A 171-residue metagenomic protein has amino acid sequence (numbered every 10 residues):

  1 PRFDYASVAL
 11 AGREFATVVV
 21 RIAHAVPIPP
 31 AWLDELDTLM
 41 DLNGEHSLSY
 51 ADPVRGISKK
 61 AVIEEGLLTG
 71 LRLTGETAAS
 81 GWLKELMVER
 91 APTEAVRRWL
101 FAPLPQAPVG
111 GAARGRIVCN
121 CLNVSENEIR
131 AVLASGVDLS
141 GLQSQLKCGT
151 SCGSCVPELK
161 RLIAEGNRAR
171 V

Functional and structural regions predicted by a protein language model:
P1-A113: C-terminal catalytic lobe of FAD-dependent flavoproteins
L71, W82-L83, R130-V132, S140-L142: Extended hydrophobic-aromatic, low-complexity segments
A91-P103, L122-L139: Short, charged low-complexity linear segments at domain edges
P92, D138, C148-S151, R168: Residue-level marker of structural boundaries
L100-F101, R161-V171: Short amphipathic alpha-helical segments
G115-R130, S144-A164: Local cysteine-cluster metal-coordination motifs and their immediate loop/turn environment, predominantly Fe-S cluster
A134-S140, G166-V171: Short cysteine/histidine-rich metal-coordination sites, predominantly Zn2+-binding motifs
